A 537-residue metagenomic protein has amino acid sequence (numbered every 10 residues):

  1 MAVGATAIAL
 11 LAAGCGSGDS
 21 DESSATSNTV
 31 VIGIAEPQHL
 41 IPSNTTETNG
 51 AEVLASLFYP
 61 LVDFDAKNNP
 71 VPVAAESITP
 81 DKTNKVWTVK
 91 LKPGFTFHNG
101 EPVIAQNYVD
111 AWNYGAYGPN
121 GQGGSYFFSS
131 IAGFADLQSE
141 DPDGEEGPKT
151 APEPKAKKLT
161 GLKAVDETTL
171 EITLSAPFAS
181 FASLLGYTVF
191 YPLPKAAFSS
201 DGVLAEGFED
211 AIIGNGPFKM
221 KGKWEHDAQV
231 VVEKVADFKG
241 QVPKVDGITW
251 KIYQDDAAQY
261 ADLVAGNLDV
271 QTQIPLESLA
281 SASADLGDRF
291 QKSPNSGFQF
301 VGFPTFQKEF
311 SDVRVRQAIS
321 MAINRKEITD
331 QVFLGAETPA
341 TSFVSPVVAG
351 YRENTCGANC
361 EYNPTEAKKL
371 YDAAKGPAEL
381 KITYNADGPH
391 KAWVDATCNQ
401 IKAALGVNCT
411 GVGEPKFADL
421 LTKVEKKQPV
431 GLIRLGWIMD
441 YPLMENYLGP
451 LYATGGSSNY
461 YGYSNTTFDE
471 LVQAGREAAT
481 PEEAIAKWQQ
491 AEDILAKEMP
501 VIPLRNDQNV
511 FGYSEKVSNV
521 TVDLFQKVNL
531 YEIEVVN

Functional and structural regions predicted by a protein language model:
G33-K82, N113, I213: N-terminal lobe/hinge region of extracytoplasmic solute-binding protein
E76-A132, E171, D262, E309: Aromatic- and charge-enriched surface segment that lines or borders ligand/interaction sites
I104-N113, E167-T173, P177, P217 (+5 more regions): Alpha-helical secondary-structure segments
E146-K149, K157, E167-T168, L174-P243 (+1 more regions): Gly/Pro-rich hinge or "lid" segments in bacterial periplasmic/extracellular proteins
P152, T329, V407-L420, K426 (+2 more regions): Extracytoplasmic/peripheral linker and loop segments enriched in polar/acidic and small residues with frequent Thr/Pro
E206, V235-S281: Ligand-site clamp/hinge motif
D227, D372-M439, P481: Ligand/substrate-recognition segments at binding pockets and active sites
T338-A373, A386-A392: Structural transition elements
